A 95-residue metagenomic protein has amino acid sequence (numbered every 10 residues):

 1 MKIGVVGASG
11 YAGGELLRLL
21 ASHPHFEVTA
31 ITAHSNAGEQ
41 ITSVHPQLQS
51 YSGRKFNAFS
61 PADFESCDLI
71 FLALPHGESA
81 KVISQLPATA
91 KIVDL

Functional and structural regions predicted by a protein language model:
M1-L95: N-terminal Rossmann-like NAD(P) cofactor-binding subdomain of oxidoreductases, focused on the glycine-rich
